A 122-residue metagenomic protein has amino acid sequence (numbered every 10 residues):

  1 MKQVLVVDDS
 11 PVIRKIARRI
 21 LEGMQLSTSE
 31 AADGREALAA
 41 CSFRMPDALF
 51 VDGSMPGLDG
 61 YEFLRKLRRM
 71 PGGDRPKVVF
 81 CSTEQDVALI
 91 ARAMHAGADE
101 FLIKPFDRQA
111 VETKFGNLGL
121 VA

Functional and structural regions predicted by a protein language model:
P11-S29, L118: Two-component/phosphorelay signaling modules centered on CheY-like receiver
D33-E36, D59-R65: Acidic catalytic/metal-coordinating carboxylates
R44-F50: Active-site beta3 strand of CheY-like receiver
M55: Receiver (REC) domain active-site loop signature in two-component systems and cognate sites in sensor histidine kinases
E62, Q85-E100, T113: Alpha4 helix (beta4-alpha4-beta5 surface) of REC/receiver domains from two-component response regulators
K104: A Lys-centered signature of the CheY-like receiver
D107, G116: Receiver (REC) domain switch/active-site region of two-component response regulators
